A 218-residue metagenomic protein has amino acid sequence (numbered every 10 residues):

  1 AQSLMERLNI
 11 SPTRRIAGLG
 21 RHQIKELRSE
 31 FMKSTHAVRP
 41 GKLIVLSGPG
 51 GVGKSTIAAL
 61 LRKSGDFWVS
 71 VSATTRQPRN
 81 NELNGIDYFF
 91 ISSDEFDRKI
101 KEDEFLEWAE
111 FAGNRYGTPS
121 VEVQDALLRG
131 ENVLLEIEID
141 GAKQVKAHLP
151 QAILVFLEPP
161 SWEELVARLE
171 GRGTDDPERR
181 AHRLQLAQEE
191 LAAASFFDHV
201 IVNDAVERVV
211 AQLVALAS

Functional and structural regions predicted by a protein language model:
A1-F31: S-adenosyl-L-methionine-dependent methyltransferase catalytic core, i.e., the SAM/SAH-binding region
M32-A37, A167, T174-D175, E189-S218: NTP-dependent small-molecule kinase module
S47-P49: P-loop (Walker A) phosphate-binding loop of NTP-binding proteins
K54: Conserved lysine of the Walker
I57-A58: Post-Walker A alpha-helix
R62-S72: Post-Walker A helix-loop "phosphate-sensing" segment adjacent to the P-loop in P-loop NTPases
T74-V133, D140: ATP-dependent small-molecule kinase phosphotransfer cores that center on conserved nucleotide phosphate-binding segments
V133-E138, H148-G171: Conserved phosphate-donor/acceptor-positioning beta-strand/loop module used by diverse small-molecule
